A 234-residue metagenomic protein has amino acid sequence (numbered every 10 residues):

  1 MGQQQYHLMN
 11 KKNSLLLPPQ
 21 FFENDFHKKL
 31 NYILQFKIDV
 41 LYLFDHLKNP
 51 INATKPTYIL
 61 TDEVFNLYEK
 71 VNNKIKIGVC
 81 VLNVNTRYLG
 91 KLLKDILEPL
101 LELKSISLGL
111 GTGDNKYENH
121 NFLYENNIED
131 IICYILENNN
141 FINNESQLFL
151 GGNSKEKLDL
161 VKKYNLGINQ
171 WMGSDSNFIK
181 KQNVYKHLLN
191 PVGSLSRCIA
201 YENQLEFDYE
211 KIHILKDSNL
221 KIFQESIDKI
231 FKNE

Functional and structural regions predicted by a protein language model:
M1-E234: Active-site-adjacent structural elements that line small-molecule/cofactor binding pockets in enzymes
